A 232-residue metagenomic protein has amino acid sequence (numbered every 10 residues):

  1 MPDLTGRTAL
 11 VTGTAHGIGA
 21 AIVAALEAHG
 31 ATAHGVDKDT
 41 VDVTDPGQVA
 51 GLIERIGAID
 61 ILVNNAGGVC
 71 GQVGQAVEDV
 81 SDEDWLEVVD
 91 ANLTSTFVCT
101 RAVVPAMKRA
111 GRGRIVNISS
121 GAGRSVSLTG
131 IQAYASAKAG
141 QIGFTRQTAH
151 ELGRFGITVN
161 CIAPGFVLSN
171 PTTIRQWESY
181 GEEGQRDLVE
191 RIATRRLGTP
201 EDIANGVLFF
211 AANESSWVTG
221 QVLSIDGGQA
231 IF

Functional and structural regions predicted by a protein language model:
D39-G51, D82, E201-D202: The beta1-alpha1 cofactor-binding region of Rossmann-like NAD(H)/NADP(H)-dependent oxidoreductases
V69, V116-G140, T145-R154, F166-V167: Catalytic loop of short-chain dehydrogenase/reductase
V73-V77, S81-V89, W177, L188: Substrate-binding pocket helix/loop in short-chain dehydrogenase/reductase
T100-R101, R146: A short, exposed helix-loop element centered on a Lys and neighboring polar residues
G153, T158, A163, V218-G220: Short, small/polar-rich loop/turn modules that mediate ligand/substrate recognition or access, typified
F166-I192: A glycine/serine/threonine-rich, flexible loop-to-helix segment that serves as the NAD(P) cofactor-binding "lid"
V207-L208, T219-F232: Short C-terminal tail/terminal secondary-structure segment of NAD(P)H-dependent dehydrogenase/reductase domains
